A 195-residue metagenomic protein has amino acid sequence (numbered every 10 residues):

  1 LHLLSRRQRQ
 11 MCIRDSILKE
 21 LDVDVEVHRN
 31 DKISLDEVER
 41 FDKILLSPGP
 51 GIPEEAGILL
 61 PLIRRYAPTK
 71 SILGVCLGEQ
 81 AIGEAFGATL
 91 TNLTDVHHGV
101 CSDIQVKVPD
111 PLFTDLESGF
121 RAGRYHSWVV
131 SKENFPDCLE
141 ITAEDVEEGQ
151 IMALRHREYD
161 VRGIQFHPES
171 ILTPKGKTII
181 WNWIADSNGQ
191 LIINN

Functional and structural regions predicted by a protein language model:
L1-I13: Single conserved hydrophobic/aromatic residue that forms the stacking wall/gate of nucleotide- or nucleobase-binding
D15-D24: Two-component/phosphorelay signaling modules centered on CheY-like receiver
V23-K32: A short beta-strand-loop structural module common to alpha/beta enzyme folds
D24, D42-K43, S71-L73, R121 (+1 more regions): Structural signature of beta-strand start/N-cap positions in the alpha/beta core of ABC transporter nucleotide-binding
K32-F41: Short amphipathic alpha-helix with an adjacent loop that forms part of the alpha/beta core around
F41-T114, I180: Cysteine-nucleophile active-site neighborhood
D110-E158: Catalytic beta-strand/loop cores that center a nucleophilic Ser/Cys/Thr and support acyl-enzyme chemistry
I171-N195: Acyltransferase
